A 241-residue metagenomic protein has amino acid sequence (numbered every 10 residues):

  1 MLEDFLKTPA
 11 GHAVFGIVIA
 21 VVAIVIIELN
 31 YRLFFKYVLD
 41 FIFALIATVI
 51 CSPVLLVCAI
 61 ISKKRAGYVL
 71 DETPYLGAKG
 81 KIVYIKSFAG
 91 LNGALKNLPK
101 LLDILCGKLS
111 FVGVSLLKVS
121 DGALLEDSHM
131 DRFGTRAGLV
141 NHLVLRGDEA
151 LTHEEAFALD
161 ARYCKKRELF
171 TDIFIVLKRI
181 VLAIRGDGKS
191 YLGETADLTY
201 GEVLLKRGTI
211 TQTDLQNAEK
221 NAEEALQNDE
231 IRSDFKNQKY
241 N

Functional and structural regions predicted by a protein language model:
D4-A89, I175-N241: A hydrophobic, helix-centered structural microdomain
F34-Y37, G90-N97, K165, L169-D172: An acidic site on a long C-lobe helix of protein kinase domains
V83-H142, V176-R179: A short, structured surface patch at a secondary-structure boundary
L117, A150, L182: Short, solvent-exposed loop/turn segments at secondary-structure junctions
V140-T152, E168: Membrane-proximal, non-transmembrane interaction modules that couple membrane proteins to downstream assemblies
E154-A156: Intrinsically disordered, Ser/Thr/Pro/Gly-rich linkers and terminal tails that flank and connect PDZ domains
